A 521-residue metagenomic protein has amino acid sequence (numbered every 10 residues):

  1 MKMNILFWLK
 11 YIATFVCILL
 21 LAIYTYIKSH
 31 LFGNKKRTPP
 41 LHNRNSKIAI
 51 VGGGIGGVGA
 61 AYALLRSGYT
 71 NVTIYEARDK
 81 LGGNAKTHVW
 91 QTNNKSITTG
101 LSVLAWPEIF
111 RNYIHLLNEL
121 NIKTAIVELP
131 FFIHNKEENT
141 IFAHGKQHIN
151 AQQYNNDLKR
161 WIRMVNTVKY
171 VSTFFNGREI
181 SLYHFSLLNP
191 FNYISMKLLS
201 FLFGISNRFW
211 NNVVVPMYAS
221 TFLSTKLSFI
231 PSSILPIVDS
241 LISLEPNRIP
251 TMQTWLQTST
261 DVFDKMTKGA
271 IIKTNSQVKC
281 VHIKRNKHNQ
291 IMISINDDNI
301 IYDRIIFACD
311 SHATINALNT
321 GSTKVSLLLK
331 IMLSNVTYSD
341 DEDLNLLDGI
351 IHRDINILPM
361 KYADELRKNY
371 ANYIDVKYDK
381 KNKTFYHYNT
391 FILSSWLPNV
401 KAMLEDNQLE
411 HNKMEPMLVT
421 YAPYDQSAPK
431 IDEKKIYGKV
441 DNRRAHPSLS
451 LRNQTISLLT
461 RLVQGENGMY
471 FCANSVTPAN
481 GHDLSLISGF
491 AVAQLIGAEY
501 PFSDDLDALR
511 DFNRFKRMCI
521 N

Functional and structural regions predicted by a protein language model:
N4-K47, R66-S67: Extreme N-terminal leader/targeting segments of oxidoreductases
T14-A22, S67, K279-N286, I291 (+1 more regions): Mid-domain catalytic core of redox enzymes that form a hydrophobic substrate pocket/lid adjacent to a catalytic redox
S46-T73: N-terminal Rossmann-like FAD-binding beta1-loop-alpha1 element of flavoenzymes
L65-V89: Glycine-rich FAD pyrophosphate-binding loop
H88-I114: N-terminal glycine-rich dinucleotide-binding loop that anchors FAD/FMN and/or NAD(P) in oxidoreductases
P107, Y113-P231: Mobile amphipathic helical/loop "lid" adjacent to a hydrophobic cofactor/ligand pocket
I237-I295, R304: Helical element adjacent to the flavin cofactor pocket in flavoenzyme catalytic cores
H387-N521: Conserved flavin/dinucleotide-binding core of flavoenzymes
